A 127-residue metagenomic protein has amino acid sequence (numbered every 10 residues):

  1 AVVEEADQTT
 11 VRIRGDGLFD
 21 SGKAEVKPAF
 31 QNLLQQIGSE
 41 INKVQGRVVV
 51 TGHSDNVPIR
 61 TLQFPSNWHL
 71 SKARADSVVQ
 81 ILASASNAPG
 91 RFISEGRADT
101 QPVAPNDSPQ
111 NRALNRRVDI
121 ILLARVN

Functional and structural regions predicted by a protein language model:
A1-E5, A29: Extracellular/lumenal/periplasmic "stalk" regions immediately C-terminal to a signal peptide or transmembrane helix
A1-V2, L34-K43: Short amphipathic alpha-helices and their capping/turn segments at secondary-structure boundaries
E5-D7, S66: Short, conserved alpha-helical segments within structured domains
Q8-G15: Short, aliphatic-rich beta-strand segments
L18-N32, I41, H53-N127: Periplasmic OmpA-like peptidoglycan-binding domain that tethers envelope proteins to the cell wall
